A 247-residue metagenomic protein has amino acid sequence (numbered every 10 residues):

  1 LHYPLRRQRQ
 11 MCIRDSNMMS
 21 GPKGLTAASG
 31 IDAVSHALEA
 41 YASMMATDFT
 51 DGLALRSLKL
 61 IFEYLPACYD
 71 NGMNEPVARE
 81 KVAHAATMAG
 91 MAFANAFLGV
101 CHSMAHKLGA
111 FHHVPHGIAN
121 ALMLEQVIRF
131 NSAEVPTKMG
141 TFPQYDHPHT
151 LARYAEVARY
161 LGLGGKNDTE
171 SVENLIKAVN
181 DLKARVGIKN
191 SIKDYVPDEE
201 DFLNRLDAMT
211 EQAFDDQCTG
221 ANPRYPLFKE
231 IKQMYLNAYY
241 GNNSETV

Functional and structural regions predicted by a protein language model:
L1-R9, I13: Single conserved hydrophobic/aromatic residue that forms the stacking wall/gate of nucleotide- or nucleobase-binding
Q10, R14-P22: A short, charged helix-loop
M19-A28, S43-G52, V179: A short glycine-threonine-serine/GTX helix/turn-capping micro-motif
V34-L38, V82-G90, M104, L124-I128 (+4 more regions): Short alpha-helical scaffolding segments that buttress acidic/His motifs in well-ordered protein cores
A42, F49-G99, S103, K107-G109 (+2 more regions): A conserved active-site cap/scaffold subdomain adjacent to cofactor or substrate pockets
F111, I118-D201, S244-V247: Gly/Pro-rich interdomain helix-loop hinge
D201-V247: Short, amphipathic C-terminal "tail helix"
